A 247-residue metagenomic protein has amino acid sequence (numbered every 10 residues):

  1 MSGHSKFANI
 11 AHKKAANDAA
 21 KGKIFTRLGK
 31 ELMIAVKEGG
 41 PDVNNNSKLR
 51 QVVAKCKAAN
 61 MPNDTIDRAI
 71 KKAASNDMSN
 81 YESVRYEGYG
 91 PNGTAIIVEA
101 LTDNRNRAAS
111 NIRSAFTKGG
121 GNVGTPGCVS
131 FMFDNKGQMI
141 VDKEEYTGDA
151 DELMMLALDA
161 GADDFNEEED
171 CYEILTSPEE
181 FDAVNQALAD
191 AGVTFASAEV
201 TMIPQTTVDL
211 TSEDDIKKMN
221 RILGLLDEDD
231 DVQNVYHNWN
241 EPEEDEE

Functional and structural regions predicted by a protein language model:
M1-G124, V129-I140: N-terminal cationic and glycine-rich segments that engage phosphates or anionic surfaces
Q138-E247: Positively charged, low-complexity, intrinsically disordered RNA-binding extensions
